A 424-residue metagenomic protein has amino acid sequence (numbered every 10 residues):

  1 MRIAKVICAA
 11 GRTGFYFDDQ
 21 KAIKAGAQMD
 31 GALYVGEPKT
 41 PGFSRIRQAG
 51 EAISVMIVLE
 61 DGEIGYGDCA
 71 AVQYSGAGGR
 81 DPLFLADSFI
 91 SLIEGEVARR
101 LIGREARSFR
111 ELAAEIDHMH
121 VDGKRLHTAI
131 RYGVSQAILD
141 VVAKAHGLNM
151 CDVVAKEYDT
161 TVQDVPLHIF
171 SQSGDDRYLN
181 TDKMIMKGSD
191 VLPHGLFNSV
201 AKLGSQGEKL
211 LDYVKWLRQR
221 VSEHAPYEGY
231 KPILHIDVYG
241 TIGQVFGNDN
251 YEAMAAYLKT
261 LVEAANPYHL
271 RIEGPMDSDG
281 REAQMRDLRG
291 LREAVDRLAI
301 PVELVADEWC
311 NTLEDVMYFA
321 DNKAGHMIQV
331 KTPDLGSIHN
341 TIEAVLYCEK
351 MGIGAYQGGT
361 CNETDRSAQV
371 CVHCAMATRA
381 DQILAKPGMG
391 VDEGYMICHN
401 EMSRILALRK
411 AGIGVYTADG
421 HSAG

Functional and structural regions predicted by a protein language model:
M1-M56: Short, Gly/Pro- and small/polar-rich lid/capping loops
I46-G50, P82-I90, E94, F109 (+8 more regions): Generic structural signal for well-ordered, non-membrane alpha-helical segments in soluble metabolic enzymes
E51-D61, G65-A71, N180-P193, Y257 (+1 more regions): Short beta-strand elements
V58, I64-H146: Metal- or metallocofactor-binding catalytic centers and their adjacent structured scaffolds across diverse enzyme
G78-G79, N198-A201, I328-Q329: Short small-residue beta-strand/loop micro-motif enriched in glycine and branched aliphatics
H120-P301, V305-E308: Active-site-facing alpha/beta catalytic cores
H224-A377, L384-M402: Catalytic core of soluble alpha/beta enzymes
D392-G394, C398-G424: C-terminal extensions of enzymes
